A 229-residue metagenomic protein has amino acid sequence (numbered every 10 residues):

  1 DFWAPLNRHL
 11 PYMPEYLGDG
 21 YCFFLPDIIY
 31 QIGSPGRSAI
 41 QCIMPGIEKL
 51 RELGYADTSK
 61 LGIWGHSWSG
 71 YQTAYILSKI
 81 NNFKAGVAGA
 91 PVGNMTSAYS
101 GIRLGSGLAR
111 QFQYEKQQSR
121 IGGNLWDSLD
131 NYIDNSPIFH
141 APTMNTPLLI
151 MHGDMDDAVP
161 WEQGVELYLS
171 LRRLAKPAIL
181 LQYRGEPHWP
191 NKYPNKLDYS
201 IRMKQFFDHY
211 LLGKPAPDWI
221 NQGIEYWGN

Functional and structural regions predicted by a protein language model:
D1-N229: Active-site-proximal cap/loop segments of hydrolase catalytic domains
